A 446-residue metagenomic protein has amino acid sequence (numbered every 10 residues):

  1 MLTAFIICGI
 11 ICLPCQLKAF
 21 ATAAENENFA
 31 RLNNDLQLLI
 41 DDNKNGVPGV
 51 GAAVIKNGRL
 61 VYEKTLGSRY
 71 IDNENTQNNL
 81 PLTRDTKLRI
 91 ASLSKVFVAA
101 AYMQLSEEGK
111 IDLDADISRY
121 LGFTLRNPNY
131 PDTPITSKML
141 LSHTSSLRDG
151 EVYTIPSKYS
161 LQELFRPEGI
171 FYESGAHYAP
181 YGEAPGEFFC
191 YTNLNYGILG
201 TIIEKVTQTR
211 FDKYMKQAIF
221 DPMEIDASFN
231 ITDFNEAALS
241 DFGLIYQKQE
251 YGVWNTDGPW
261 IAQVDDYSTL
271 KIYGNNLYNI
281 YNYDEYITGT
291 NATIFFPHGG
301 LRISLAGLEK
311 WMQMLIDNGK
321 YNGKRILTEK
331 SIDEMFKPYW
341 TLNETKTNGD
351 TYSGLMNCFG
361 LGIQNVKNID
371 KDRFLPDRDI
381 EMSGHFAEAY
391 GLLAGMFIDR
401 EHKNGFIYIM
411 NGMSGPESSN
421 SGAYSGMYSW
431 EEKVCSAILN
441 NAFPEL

Functional and structural regions predicted by a protein language model:
T3-C12: Bacterial N-terminal signal peptides
C12-A23: Sec-dependent signal peptide cleavage junction
E27-L88, H177-A179: Short, conserved catalytic-motif segment at the N-terminal edge
K44-G51, E74-M139, P180-L194, F296-G299 (+1 more regions): Short active-site loop at a secondary-structure junction that contains or immediately precedes the catalytic residue(s)
Y62-Y70, A389-Y390, M410-M413: Short beta->alpha transition motifs characteristic of CBS
N129-I380: Short, surface-exposed loop or secondary-structure junction motifs that flank catalytic or metal-binding residues
F336-N348, S414-L446: Short, gly/Ser/Thr-rich active-site loops of penicillin-recognizing serine hydrolases
L393-D399, K403-S419: Short, well-ordered beta-strand elements
